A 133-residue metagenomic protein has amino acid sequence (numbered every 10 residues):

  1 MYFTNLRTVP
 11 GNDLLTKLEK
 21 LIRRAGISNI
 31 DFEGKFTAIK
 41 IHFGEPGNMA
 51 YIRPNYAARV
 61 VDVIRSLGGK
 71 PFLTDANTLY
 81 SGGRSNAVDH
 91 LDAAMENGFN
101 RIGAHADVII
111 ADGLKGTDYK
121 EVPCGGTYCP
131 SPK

Functional and structural regions predicted by a protein language model:
M1-K133: N-terminal and secondary-structure boundary signal
